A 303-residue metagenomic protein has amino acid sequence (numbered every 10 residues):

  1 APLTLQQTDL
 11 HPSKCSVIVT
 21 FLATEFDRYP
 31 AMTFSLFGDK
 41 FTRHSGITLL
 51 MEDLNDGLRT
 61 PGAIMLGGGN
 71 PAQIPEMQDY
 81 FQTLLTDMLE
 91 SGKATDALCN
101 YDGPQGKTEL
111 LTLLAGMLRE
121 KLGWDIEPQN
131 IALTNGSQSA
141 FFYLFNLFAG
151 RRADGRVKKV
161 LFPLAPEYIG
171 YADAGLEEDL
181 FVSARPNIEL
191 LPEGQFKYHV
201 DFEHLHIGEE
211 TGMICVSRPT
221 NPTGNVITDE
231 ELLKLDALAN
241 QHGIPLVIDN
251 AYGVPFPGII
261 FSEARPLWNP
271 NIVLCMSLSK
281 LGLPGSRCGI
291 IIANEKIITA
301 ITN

Functional and structural regions predicted by a protein language model:
P2-L10: Extreme N-terminal basic, low-complexity initiation segments that serve as generic localization/processing leaders
D9-H11, D27-Y29: Intrinsic-disorder-associated, low-complexity terminal segments enriched in Asp/Asn/His/Tyr and depleted of Lys/Arg
Y29-P30, M51, L205, E295-N303: Short, intrinsically disordered, charge-balanced linker/junction segments flanking boundaries in proteins
Y29-Q105, G116, E120, E209 (+1 more regions): N-terminal "arm"/small-domain region of PLP-dependent enzymes with the aminotransferase-like
D96-H242, V247-N269, V273, S277: Conserved core of the PLP fold type I
E263-A300: Active-site PLP attachment segment
